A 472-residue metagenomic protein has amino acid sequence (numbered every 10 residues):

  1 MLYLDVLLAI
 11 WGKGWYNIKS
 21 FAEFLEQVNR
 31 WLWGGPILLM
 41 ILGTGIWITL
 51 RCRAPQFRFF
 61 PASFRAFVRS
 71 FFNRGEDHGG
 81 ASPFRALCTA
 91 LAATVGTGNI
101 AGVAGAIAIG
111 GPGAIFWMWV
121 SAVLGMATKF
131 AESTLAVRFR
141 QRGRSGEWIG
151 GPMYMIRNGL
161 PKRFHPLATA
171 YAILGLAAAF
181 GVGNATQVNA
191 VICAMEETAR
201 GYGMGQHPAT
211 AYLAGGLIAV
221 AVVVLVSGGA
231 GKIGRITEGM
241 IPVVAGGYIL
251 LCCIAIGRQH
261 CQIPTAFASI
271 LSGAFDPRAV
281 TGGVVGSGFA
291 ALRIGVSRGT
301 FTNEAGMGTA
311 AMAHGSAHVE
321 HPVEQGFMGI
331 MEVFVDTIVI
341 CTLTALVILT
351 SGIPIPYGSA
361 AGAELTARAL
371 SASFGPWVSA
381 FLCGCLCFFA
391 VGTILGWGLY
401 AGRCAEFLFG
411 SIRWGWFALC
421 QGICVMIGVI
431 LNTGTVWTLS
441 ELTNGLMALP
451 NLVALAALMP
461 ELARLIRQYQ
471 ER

Functional and structural regions predicted by a protein language model:
L2-T97, I107-A114, G125, M426 (+1 more regions): N-terminal alpha-helical transmembrane segments of multi-pass membrane transport and channel/translocase proteins
M40-W47, R51-F64, V188-M195, T210-Q259 (+3 more regions): Membrane-interface loop-to-helix entry segments
T44, I48-T49, S121-G146, R157-N189 (+3 more regions): Helix-loop-helix module between adjacent transmembrane segments
R51-Q56, G98-V103, G181-I192, V222-G234 (+4 more regions): Transmembrane helix-loop junctions in multi-pass membrane proteins
A54-P83, G105-I107, G111-I115, W119 (+5 more regions): Flexible loop linkers connecting adjacent transmembrane helices in multi-pass alpha-helical membrane transporters
G75-I109, L135-M153, R157-G159, A170-L176 (+2 more regions): Alpha-helical membrane segments and immediately flanking helix-loop junctions that form or couple to the substrate/ion
L124-E132, G215-A230, I241-C261, S297-R298 (+2 more regions): Selective recognition of specific alpha-helical transmembrane segments in multi-pass small-molecule
E132-R140, R144, C252-S269, V280-G283 (+3 more regions): Extracellular/periplasmic helix-exit of transmembrane alpha-helices
